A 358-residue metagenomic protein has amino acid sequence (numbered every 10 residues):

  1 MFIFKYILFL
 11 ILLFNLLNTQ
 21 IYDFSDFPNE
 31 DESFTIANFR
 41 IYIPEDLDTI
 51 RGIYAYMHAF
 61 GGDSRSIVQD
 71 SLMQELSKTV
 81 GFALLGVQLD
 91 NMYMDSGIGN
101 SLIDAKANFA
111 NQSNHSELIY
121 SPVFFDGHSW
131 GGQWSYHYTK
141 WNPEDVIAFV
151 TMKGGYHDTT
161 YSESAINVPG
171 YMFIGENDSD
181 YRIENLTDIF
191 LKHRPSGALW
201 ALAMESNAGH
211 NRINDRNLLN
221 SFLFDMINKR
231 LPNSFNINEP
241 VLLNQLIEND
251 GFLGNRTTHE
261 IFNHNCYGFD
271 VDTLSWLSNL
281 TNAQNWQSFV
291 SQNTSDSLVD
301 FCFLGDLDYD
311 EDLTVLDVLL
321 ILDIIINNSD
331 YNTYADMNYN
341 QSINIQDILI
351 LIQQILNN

Functional and structural regions predicted by a protein language model:
F2-T19: Sec-dependent N-terminal signal peptides
N18-I53, V123-W141, V146, Y156 (+2 more regions): A domain-start/cap signature at the N-terminus of enzymes
D46-M94, S179-R182: Short substrate-entry loop that stabilizes the transition state in hydrolases
M57-G61, S113, H128, S135 (+5 more regions): Cell-envelope and extracellular/periplasmic
Y93-L118, F125, H137: Alpha/beta-hydrolase active-site loop
I147-F224, N228: The feature captures the conserved acid-bearing segment of alpha/beta-hydrolase catalytic domains
S196, S206-C302: Alpha/beta-hydrolase-fold serine-hydrolase catalytic core, especially in secreted/extracellular enzymes
Y309-Y331, N340-N358: Alpha-helical segments with a strong preference for the paired helices of cellulosomal dockerin domains
